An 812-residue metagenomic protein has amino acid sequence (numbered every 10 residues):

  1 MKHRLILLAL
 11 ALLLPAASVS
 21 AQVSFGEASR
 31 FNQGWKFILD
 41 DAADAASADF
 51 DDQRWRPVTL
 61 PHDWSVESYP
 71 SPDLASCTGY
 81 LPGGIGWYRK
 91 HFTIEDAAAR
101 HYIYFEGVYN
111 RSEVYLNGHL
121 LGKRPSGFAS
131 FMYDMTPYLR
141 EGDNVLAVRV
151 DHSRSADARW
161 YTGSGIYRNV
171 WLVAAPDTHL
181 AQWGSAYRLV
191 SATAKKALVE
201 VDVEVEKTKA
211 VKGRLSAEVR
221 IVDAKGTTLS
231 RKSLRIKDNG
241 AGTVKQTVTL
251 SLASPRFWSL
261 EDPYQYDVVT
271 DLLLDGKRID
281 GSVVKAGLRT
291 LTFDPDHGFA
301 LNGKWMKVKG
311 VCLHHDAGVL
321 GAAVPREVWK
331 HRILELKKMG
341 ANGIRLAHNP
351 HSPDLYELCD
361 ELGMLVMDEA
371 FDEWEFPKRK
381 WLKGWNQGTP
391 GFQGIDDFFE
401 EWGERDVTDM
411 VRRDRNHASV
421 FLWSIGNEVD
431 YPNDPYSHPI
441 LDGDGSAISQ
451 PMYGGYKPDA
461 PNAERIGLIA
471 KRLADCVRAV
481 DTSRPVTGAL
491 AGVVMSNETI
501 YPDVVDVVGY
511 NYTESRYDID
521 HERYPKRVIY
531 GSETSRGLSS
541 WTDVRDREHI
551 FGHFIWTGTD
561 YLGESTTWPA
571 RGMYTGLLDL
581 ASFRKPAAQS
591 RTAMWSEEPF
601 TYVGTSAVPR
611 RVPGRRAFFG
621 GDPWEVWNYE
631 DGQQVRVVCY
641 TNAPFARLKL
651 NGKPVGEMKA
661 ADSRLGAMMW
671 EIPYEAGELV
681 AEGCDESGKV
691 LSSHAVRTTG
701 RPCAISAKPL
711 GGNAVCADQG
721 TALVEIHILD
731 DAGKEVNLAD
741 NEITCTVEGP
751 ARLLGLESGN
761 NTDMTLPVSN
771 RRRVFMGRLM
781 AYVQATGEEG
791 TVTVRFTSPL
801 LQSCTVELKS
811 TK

Functional and structural regions predicted by a protein language model:
E27-S47, T59-L60, W64-S65, S155 (+5 more regions): Substrate-binding clefts and catalytic carboxylate motifs of secreted carbohydrate-active enzymes
S29-F31, D41, T78, G83-W183 (+7 more regions): Accessory beta-strand-rich segments of carbohydrate-active enzymes
D41, P61, S71, S126-G127 (+12 more regions): An acidic-aromatic loop/edge-strand motif
A48-D51, G213-E218, L260-D267, Q634 (+5 more regions): Short flexible loop/turn segments that cap and initiate beta-strands
H62-I94, A99-N117, G122-P125, V173 (+8 more regions): Active-site-adjacent substrate/metal-binding segments within catalytic domains of carbohydrate-active enzymes
A99-R100, L139-D143, K212, L252-D267 (+1 more regions): Short glycine/proline/serine/threonine-rich loop/turn segments at secondary-structure transition edges
K196-K237, Q246, V635-P654, E678-G683 (+2 more regions): Beta-strand-rich binding/interaction modules
D202-D294, W670-A676, D685, V696: Extended acidic/polar, glycine-enriched regions that form or flank non-catalytic beta-rich accessory modules
